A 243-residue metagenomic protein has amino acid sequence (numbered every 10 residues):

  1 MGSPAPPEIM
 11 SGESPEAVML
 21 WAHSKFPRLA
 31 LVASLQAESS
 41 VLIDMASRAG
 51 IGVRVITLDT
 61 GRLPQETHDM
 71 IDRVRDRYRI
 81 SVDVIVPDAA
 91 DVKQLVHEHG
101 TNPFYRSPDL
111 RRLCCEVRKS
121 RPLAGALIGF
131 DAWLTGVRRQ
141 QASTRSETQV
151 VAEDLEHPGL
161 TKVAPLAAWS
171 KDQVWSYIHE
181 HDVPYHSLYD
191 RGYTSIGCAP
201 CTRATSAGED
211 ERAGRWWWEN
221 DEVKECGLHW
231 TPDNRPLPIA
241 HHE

Functional and structural regions predicted by a protein language model:
M1-E243: Nucleotide-activated chemistry modules centered on ATP-dependent adenylation/adenylyltransferase
